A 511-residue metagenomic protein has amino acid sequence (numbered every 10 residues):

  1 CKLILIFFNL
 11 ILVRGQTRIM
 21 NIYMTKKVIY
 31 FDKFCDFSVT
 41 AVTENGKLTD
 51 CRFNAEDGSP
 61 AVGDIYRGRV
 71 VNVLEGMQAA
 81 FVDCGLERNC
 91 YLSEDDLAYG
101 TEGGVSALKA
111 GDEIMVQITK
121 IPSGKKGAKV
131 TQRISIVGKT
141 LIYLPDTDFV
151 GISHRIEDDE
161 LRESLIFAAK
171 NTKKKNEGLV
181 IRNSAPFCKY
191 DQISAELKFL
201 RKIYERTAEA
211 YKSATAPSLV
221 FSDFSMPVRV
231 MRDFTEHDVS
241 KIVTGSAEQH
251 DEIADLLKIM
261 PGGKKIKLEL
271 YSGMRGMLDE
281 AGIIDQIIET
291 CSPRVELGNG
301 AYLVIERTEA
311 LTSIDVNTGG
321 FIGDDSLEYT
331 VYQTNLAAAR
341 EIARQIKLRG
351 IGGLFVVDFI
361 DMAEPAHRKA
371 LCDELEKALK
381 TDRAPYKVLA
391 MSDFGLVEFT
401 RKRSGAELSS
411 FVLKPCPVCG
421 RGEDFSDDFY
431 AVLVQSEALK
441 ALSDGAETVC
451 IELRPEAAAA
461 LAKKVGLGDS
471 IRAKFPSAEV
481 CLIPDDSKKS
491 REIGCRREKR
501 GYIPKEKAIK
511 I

Functional and structural regions predicted by a protein language model:
L5-I11, G15-R133: Charged, low-complexity terminal tails
F7-I11, G15-M24, F149-K258, G262-I284 (+1 more regions): Charged, low-complexity intrinsically disordered tails
K27, T49-C51, E56-P60, E102-S106 (+6 more regions): Active-site phosphate-binding and catalytic loops of NTP-dependent enzymes
C35-D36, G46-L48, D57-G58, V73-M77 (+19 more regions): Conserved nucleotide-binding/hydrolysis micro-motifs of P-loop NTPases
C51-F53, D57-L74, E102-G103, L108-M115 (+6 more regions): Phosphate-interacting basic helix/loop segments used at nucleotide- and nucleic-acid interfaces
Q78-A80, P122-L144, L200, N299-D485 (+1 more regions): Conserved glycine-centered short motifs in functionally critical loops
L256-D285, E289-L336: Metal-dependent catalytic core segments for phosphate chemistry
